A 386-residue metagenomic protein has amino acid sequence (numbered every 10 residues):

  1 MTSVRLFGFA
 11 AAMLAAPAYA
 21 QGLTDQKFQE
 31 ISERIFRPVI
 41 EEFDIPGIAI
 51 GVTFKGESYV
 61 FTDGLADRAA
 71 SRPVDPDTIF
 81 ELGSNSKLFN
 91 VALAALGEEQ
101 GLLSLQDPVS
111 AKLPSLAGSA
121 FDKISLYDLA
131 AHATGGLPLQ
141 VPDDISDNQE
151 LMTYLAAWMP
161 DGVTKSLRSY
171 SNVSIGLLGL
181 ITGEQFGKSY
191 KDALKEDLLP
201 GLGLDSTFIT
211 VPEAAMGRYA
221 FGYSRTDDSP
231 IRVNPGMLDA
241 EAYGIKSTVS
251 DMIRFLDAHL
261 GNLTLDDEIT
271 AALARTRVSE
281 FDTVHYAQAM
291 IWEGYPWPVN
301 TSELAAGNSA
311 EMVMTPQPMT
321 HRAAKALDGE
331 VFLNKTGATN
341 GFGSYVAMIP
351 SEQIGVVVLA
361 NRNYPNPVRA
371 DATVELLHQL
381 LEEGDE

Functional and structural regions predicted by a protein language model:
M1-F7: Bacterial N-terminal signal peptides that target proteins for export
A15-P17: N-terminal signal peptide c-region/cleavage motif recognized by signal peptidases
L23-F80, L102-D107, A111, L151-T153 (+1 more regions): Short, conserved catalytic-motif segment at the N-terminal edge
L65-D67, S119-L333, A338: Short, surface-exposed loop or secondary-structure junction motifs that flank catalytic or metal-binding residues
N90: Active/ligand-binding-proximal structured segments within catalytic/core domains that scaffold catalytic residues
S104-S119, G201-L202: Short, glycine/proline-biased beta-turn/loop segments that scaffold the active-site neighborhood
V284-Q288, W297-P298, Y364-E386: Short, gly/Ser/Thr-rich active-site loops of penicillin-recognizing serine hydrolases
K335, G343-M348, E352-R362: Short, well-ordered beta-strand elements
